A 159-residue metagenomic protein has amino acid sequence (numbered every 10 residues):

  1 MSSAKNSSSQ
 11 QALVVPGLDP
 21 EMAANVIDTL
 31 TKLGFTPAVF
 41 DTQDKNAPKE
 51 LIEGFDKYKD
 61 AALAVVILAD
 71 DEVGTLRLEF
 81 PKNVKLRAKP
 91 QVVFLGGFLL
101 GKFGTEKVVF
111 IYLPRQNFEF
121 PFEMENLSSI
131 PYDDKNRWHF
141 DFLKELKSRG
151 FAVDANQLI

Functional and structural regions predicted by a protein language model:
M1-A64, K102, L158: Conserved N-terminal substructure of TIR/SEFIR domains
V15-L18, A69-D70, D133: Structural motif
P16, L68, F110-P114: Short beta-strand/turn micro-motifs composed of small residues that flank or help shape donor/cofactor-binding pockets
L33, G104, E123-L127: Short, structured coil segments at secondary-structure junctions
T42-G101: TIR-domain catalytic/interaction hotspot
G104-E119: Nucleic-acid nuclease catalytic cores
E119-I159: C-terminal interaction surface of TIR/SEFIR-family domains
